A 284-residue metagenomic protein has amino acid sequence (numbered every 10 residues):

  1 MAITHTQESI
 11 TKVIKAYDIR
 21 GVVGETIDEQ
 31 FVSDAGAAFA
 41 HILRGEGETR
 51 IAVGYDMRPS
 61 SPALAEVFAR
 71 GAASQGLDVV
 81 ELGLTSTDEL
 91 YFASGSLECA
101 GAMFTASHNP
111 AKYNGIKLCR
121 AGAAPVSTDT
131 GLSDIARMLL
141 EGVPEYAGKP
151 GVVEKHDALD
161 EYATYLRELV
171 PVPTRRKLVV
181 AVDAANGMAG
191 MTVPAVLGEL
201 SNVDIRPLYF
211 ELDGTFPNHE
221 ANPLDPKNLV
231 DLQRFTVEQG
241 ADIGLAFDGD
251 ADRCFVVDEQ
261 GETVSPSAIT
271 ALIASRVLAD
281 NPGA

Functional and structural regions predicted by a protein language model:
M1-G21, S127-P144, A246-D248: Short, compositionally biased "basic patch" segments
M1-R70, S74-Q75, K155-K177: An N-terminal, well-structured beta->alpha segment
Y17, Y55, V182-A185, F247-G249: Active-site flanking residues adjacent to catalytic metal/cofactor-binding acidic residues
D34-A38, E89, Y162-Y165, N228-D231 (+2 more regions): Well-ordered alpha-helical segments embedded in enzymatic catalytic cores
G45, R50-N114, V196-V257: N-terminal small/polar loop signature for handling phosphorylated ligands or for N-terminal nucleophile
D78-V79, V179, G283-A284: Short active-site oxyanion
A111-K112, L118-D129, R137, D231-A284: Replace "Mg2+/Mn2+-dependent" with "divalent metal-dependent
N114-Q239: Gly/Ser/Thr-enriched, mixed-charge loops and adjacent short helices that form phosphate/oxyanion-binding elements
